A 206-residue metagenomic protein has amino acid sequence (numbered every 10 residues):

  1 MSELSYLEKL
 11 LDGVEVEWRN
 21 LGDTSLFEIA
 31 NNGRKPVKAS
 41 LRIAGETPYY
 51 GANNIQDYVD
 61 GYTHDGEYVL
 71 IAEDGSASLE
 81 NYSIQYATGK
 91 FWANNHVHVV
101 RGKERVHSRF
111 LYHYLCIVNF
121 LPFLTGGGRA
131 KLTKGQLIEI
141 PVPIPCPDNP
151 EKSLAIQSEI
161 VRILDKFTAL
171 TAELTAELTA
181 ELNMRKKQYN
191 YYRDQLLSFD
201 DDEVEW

Functional and structural regions predicted by a protein language model:
M1-W206: Charged, alpha-helix-forming regions
